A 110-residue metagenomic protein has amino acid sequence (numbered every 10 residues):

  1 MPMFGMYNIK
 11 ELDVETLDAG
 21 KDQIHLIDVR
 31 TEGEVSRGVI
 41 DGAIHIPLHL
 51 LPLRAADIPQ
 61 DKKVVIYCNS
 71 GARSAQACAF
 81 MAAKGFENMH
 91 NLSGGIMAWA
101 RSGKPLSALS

Functional and structural regions predicted by a protein language model:
M1-H25, T31-K63, A72-S110: Rhodanese-like catalytic fold shared by cysteine-dependent sulfurtransferases and DSP/PTP-type phosphatases
Y67: Short, surface-exposed ligand- or partner-binding patches at beta-edge/loop junctions that are enriched in aromatics
